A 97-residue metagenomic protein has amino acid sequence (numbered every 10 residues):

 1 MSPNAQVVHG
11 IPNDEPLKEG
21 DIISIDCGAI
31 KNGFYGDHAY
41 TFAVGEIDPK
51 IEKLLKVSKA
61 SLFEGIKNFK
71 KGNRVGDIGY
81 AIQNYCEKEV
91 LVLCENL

Functional and structural regions predicted by a protein language model:
S2-L97: Active-site neighborhoods and metal-handling regions in enzymes and metal-associated proteins
